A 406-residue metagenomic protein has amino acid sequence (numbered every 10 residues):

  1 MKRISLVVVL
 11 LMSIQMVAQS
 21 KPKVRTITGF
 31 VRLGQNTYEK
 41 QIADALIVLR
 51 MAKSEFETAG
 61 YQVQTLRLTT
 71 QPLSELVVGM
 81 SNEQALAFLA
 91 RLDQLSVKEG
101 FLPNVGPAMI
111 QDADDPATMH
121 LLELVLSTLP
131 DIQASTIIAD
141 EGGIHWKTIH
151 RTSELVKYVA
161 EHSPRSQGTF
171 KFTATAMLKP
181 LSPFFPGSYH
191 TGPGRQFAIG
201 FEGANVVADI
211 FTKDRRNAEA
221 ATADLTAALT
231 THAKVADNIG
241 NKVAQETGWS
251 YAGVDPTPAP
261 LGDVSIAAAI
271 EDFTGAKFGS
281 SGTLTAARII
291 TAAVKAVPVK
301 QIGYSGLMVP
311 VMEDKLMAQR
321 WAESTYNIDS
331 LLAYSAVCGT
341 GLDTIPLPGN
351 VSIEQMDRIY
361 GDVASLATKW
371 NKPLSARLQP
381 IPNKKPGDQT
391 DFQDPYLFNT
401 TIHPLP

Functional and structural regions predicted by a protein language model:
I4-S13: Sec-dependent N-terminal signal peptides
I14-A18: Sec/Tat signal peptide C-region and signal peptidase I cleavage site
Q19-P406: Anaerobic metallocofactor- and corrinoid-dependent redox/one-carbon enzyme cores, especially those from methanogenesis
